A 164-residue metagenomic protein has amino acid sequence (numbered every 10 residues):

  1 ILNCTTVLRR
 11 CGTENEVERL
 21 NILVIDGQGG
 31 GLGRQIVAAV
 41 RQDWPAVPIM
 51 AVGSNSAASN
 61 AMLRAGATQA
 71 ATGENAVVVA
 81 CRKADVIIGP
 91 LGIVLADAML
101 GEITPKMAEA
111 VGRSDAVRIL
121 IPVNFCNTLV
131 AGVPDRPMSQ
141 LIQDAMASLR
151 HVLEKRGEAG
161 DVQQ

Functional and structural regions predicted by a protein language model:
L20-G53: Glycine-rich phosphate/diphosphate-binding loop of Rossmann-like nucleotide-binding domains
G27, S54-A57, N75, G92-I93 (+1 more regions): Short, ordered loop/turn segments at secondary-structure junctions
A46-V47, R113-R118: A short helix->loop->beta-strand "cap" motif at the edges of active sites that frequently abuts
M50-T72, L129-A131: N-terminal beta-loop-helix "entrance" segment that forms/cooperates in small-molecule cofactor or anionic ligand
Q69-M107: Glycine-rich phosphate-binding loop
K83-G89, I93-V94, Q143-Q164: A charged, well-structured terminal subsegment
L120-R156: Short, glycine-/small-residue-rich phosphate/pyrophosphate-handling segment
